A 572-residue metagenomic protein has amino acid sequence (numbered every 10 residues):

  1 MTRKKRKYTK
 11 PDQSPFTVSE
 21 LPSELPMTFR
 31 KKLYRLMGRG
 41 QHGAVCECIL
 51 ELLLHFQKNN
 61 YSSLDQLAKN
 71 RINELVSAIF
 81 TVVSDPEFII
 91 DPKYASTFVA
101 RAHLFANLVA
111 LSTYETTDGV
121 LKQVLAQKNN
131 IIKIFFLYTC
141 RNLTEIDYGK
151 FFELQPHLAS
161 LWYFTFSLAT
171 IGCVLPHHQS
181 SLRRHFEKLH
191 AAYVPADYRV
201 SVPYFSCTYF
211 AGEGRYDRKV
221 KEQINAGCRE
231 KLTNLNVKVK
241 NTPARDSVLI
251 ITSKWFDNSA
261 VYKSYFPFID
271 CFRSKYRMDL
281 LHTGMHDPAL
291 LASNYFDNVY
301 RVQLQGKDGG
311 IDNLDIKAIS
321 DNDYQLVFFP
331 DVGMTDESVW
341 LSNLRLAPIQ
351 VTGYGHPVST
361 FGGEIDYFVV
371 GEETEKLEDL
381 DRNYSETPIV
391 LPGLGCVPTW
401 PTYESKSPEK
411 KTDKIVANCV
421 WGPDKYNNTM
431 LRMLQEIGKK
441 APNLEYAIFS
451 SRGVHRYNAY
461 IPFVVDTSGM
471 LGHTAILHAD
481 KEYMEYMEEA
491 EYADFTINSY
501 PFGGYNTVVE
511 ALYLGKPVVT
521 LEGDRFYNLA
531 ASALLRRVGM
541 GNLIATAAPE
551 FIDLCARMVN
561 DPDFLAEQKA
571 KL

Functional and structural regions predicted by a protein language model:
M1-K414, E489, K516, I544 (+1 more regions): Alpha-helical solenoid repeat scaffolds of the TPR/TPR-like class and their adjacent stem/linker regions that mediate
S253, T283-M285, G355, G422 (+2 more regions): Cofactor-binding loop segments of dinucleotide-utilizing enzymes, especially the Rossmann-like FAD- and NAD(P)+-binding
D257-Y276, G393-E482: Conserved catalytic-core segment of nucleotide-activated headgroup transferases in glycan assembly
A260, E337-W340, G362, D379-L380 (+4 more regions): Short glycine-/acidic-enriched loop or helix-start segments at secondary-structure transitions that form or flank
P288-F296, N458-S468, A531: Short, aromatic/basic amphipathic alpha-helical patches
Q305-L314, A475-E489, G503-G504: Conserved active-site histidine-acidic residue motif and adjacent donor-binding/catalytic loop of glycosyltransferases
I316-K317, N322, E482-D494, V509 (+1 more regions): Short acidic alpha-helix that forms the nucleotide-activated donor recognition element in Leloir-type transferases
F495, S499-L572: Catalytic binding pocket for nucleotide-activated donors in carbohydrate/polymer assembly enzymes
